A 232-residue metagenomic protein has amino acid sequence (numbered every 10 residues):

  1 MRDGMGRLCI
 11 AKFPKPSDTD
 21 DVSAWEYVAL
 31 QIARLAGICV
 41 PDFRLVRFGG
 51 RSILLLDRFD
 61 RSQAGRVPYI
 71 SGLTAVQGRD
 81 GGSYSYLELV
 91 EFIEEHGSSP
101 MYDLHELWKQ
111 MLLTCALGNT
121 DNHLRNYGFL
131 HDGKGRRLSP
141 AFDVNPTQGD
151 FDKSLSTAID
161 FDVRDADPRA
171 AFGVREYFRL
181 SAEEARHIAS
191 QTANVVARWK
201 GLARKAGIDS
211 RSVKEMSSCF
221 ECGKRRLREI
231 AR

Functional and structural regions predicted by a protein language model:
M1, A33, G72, D121 (+3 more regions): A residue-level signal for conserved active-site and pocket-lining positions in enzyme catalytic cores
M1-G81, L138: Conserved ATP-binding subdomain of kinase catalytic cores across diverse folds
D20-R34, S85-D150: Conserved kinase catalytic-core segment
R47-G49, L107, H187-A197, C219: Small/polar glycine-rich anion-binding or flexible loop at a beta-alpha turn
R58, S62, R66-L73, N145-D152 (+4 more regions): C-terminal regulatory or interaction extensions
Q77-F92, H131-A185: Catalytic-core segments of enzymes that bind and process phosphorylated/nucleotide-bearing substrates
E95, R136-L138, K153, G201-R232: Regulatory N- and C-terminal appendages and interdomain linkers associated with kinase/kinase-like NTP transferase
E176-V195, W199-R204: C-terminal structured "cap/appendage" subdomains that terminate the fold
